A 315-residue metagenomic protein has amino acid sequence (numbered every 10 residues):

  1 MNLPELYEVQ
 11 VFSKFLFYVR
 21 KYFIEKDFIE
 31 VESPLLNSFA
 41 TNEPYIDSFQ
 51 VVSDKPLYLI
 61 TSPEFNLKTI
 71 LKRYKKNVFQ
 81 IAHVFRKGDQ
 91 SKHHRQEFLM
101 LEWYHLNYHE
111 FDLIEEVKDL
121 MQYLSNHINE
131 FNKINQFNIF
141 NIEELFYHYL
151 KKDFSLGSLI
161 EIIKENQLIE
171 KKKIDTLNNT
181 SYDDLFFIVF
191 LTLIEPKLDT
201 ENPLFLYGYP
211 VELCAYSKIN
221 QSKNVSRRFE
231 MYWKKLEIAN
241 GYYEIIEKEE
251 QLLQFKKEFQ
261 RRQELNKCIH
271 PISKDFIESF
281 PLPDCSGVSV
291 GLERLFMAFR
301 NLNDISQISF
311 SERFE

Functional and structural regions predicted by a protein language model:
M1-Q50, V290: TRNA-binding/sensing appendages of the translation machinery
E5-K14, L106-D112, E130-N141: Cytochrome P450
R20-K21, E143-E144, I160: Short glycine-/small-residue-rich flexible loop motifs, especially phosphate/cofactor-binding loops
F28-V31, K76-Q80, N126-F131: Short secondary-structure capping/junction motifs at helix and strand boundaries
P34-F39, I46-T69, F79-L106, F154-E315: A translation/RNA-centric and nucleic-acid-associated enzymatic feature enriched in Class II aminoacyl-tRNA synthetases
I114-L124: Short amphipathic C-terminal alpha-helix that caps PH/PH-like domains
K133-F154, P283: Short, conserved secondary-structure transition motifs
